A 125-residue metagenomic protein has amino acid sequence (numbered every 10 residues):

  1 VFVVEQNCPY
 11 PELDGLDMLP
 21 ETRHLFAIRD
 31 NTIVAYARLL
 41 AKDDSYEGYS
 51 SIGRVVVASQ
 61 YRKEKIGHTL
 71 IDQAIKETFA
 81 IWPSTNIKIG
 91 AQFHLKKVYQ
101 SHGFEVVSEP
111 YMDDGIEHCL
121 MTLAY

Functional and structural regions predicted by a protein language model:
V1-D30, V34: Active-site rim helix/loop that mediates acceptor-substrate recognition in acyltransferases
E21-L25, G48-S50, E117-M121: Short beta-strand micro-motifs in enzyme catalytic cores
F26, T32-K42, Y49-V56: Conserved beta-strand in the GNAT
K42-I52, R62, I81-P83, G115-E117: A conserved beta-turn-beta hairpin within the catalytic core of GNAT-like acetyltransferases that forms part
V57, K63-K76: Conserved acetyl-CoA-binding loop-helix of GNAT-fold acetyltransferases
L70, L95-V98: Conserved short alpha-helix immediately C-terminal to the canonical SAM/SAH-binding motif I of Rossmann-like
I71, T78-Q92: Conserved GNAT acetyl-CoA-binding A-motif
K88-G90, Q100, E105-L120: Conserved catalytic-core motifs of GNAT/GCN5-like acyltransferases
